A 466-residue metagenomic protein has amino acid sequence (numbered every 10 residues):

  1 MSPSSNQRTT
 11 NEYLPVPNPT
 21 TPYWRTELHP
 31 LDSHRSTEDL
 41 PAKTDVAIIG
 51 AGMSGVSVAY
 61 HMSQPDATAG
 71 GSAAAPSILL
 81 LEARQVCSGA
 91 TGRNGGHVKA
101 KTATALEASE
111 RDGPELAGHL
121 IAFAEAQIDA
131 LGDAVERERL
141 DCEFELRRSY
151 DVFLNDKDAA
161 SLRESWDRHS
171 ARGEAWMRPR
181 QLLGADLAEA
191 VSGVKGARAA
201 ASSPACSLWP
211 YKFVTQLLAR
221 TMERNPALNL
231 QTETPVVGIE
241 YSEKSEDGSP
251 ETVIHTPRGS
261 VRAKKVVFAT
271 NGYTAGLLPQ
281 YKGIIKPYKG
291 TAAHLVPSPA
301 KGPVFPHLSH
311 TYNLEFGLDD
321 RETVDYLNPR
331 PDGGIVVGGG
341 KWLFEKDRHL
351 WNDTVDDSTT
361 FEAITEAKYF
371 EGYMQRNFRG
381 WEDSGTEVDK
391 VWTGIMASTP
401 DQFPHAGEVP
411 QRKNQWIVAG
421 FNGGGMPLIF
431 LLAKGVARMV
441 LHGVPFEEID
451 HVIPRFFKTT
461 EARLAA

Functional and structural regions predicted by a protein language model:
S2-A42, H61, P65-G71, E243 (+3 more regions): C-terminal lid/capping helical subdomain adjacent to the catalytic/cofactor pocket in oxidative enzymes
T37-S54, L79: Beta1/beta-strand and adjacent pyrophosphate-binding region of the FAD-binding site in flavoprotein oxidoreductases
S54, V58, V86: Conserved Rossmann-like nucleotide-cofactor binding loop
S63-R93: Glycine-rich FAD pyrophosphate-binding loop
A83, R137-E145, V236-E240, S260-K413: Active-site substrate-recognition segment that forms the wall of the catalytic cavity or substrate channel
G89-F123: Glycine-rich active-site loop/strand segments that organize a redox cofactor
S109-R220: Rossmann-like flavin
R168, R172, S192-K264: Helical element adjacent to the flavin cofactor pocket in flavoenzyme catalytic cores
